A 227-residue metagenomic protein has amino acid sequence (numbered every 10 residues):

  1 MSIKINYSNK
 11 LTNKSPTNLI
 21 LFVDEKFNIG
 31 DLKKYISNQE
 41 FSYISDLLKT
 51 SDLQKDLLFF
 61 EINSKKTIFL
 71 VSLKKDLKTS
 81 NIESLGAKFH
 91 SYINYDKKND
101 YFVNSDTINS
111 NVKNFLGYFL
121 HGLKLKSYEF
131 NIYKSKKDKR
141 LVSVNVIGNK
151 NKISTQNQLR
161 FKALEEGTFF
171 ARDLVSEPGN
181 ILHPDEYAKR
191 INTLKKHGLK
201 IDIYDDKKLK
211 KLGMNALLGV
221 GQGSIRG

Functional and structural regions predicted by a protein language model:
M1-G227: Short amphipathic alpha-helical segment within the helicase RecA-like ATPase core that mediates nucleic-acid
